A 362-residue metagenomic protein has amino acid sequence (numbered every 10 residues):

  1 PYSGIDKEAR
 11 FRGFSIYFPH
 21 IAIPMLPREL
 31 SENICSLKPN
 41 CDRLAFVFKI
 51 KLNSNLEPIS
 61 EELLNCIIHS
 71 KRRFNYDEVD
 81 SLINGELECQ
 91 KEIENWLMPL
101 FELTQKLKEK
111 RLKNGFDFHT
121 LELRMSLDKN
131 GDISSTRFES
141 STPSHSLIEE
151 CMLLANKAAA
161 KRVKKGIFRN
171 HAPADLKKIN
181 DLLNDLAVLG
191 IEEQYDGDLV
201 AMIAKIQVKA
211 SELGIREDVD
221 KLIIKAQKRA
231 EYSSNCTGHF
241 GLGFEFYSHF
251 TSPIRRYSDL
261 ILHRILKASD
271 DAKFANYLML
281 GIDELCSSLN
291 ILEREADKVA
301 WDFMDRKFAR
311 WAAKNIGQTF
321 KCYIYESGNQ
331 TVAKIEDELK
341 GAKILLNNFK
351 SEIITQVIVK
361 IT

Functional and structural regions predicted by a protein language model:
P1-T355: Electropositive polyanion-binding surfaces
V359: Basic, polyanion-binding surface patches
